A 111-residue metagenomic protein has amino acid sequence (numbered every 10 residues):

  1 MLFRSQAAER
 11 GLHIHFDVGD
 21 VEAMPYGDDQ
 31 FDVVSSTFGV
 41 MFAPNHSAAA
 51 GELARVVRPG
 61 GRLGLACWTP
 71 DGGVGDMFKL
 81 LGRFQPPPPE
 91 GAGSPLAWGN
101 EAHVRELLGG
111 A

Functional and structural regions predicted by a protein language model:
M1-L2: Short, small-residue-biased leader/transition segments that mark boundaries at the very start of proteins
R10-G27: Conserved SAM-binding strand-loop segment of SAM-dependent methyltransferases
P25, P44, G73: Glycine/Thr-rich phosphate-binding loops of Rossmann-like dinucleotide-binding domains
V34-S35: Hydrophobic beta-strand segment of the Class I
F38-M41: Short catalytic micro-motifs in class I SAM-dependent methyltransferases
S47-A48, A54-A111: Conserved catalytic/acceptor-binding region of the Class I
